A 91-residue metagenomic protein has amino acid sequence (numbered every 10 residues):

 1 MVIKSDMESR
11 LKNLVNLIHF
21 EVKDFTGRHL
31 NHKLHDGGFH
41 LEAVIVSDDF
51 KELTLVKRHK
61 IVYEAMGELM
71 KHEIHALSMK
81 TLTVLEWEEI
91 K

Functional and structural regions predicted by a protein language model:
M1-K91: N-terminal, polar/charged subdomain of small-to-medium soluble alpha/beta proteins
